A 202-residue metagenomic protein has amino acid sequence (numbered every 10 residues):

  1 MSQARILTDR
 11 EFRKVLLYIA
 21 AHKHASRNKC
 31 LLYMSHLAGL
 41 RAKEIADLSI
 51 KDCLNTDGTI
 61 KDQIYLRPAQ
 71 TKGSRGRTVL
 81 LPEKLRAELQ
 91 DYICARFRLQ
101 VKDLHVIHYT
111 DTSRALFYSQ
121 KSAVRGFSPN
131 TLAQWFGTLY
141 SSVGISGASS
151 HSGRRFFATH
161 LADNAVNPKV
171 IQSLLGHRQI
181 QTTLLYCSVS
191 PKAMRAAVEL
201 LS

Functional and structural regions predicted by a protein language model:
M1-S202: Conserved catalytic core of the tyrosine transesterase superfamily
